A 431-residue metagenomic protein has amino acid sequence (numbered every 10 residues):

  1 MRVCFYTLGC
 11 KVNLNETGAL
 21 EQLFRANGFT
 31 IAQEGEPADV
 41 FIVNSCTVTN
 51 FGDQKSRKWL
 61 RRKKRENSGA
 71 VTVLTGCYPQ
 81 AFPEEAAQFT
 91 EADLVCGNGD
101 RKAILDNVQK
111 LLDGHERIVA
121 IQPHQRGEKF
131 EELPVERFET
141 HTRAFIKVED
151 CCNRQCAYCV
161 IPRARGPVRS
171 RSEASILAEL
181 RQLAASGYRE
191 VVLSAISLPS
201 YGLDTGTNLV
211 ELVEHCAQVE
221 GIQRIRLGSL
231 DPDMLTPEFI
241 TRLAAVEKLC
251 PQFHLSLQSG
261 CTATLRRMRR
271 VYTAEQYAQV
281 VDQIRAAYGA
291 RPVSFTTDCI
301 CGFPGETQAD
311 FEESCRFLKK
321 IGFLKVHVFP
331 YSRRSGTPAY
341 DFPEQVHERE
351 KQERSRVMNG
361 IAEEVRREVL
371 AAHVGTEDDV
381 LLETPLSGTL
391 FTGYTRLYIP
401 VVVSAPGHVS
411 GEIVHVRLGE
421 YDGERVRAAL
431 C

Functional and structural regions predicted by a protein language model:
M1-Y201, E238, L243, L249 (+5 more regions): Proteins enriched for Cys/Gly/acidic motifs involved in redox and nucleic-acid/cofactor modification
R2, N67-S68, V219-R226: Short, surface-exposed connector motifs at secondary-structure boundaries
T47-G52, Y188-H215, V219, D231-E238 (+2 more regions): Conserved glycine-rich "GG(E/T)P / GGGxP" loop and the immediately following alpha-helix in the radical SAM core
C159-G166, R224-D233, S259-R269, A290-D310 (+1 more regions): Conserved strand-turn element in the central/C-terminal portion of the radical SAM core barrel that lines
A185, V210-E211, Q218-V219, R224 (+1 more regions): Radical SAM/AdoMet-radical enzyme domain recognition
L255, D298, L318, V326 (+3 more regions): Hydrophobic, well-ordered secondary-structure elements that form the walls of internal hydrophobic environments
E306, I321-F323: Contiguous mid-protein beta-loop-alpha structural module that forms a pocket-lining wall or clamp of enzyme active
D341-C431: Terminal RNA-binding accessory module
